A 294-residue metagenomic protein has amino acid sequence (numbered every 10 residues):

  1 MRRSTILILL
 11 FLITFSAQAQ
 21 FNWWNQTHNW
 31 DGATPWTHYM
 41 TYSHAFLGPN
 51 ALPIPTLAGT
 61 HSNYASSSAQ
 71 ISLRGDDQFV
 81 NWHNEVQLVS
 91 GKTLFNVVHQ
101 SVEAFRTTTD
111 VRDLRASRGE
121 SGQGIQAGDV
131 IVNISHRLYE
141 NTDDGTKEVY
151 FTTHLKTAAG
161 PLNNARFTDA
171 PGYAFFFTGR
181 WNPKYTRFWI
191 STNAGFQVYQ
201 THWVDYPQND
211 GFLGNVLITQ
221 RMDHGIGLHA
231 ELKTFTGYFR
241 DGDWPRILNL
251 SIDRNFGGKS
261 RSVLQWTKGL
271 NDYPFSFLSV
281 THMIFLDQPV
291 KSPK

Functional and structural regions predicted by a protein language model:
M1-S4, Q288-V290: Short, Lys/Arg-enriched, disordered terminal segments
S4-T14: Sec-dependent N-terminal signal peptides
F15-A19: Sec/Tat signal peptide C-region and signal peptidase I cleavage site
Q20-N164, T168-R180, K184-F188, G214-D243 (+5 more regions): Transmembrane beta-barrel domains of Gram-negative outer membranes and organellar outer membranes
L162-R166, S191, H202-Y206: A short secondary-structure junction signal
